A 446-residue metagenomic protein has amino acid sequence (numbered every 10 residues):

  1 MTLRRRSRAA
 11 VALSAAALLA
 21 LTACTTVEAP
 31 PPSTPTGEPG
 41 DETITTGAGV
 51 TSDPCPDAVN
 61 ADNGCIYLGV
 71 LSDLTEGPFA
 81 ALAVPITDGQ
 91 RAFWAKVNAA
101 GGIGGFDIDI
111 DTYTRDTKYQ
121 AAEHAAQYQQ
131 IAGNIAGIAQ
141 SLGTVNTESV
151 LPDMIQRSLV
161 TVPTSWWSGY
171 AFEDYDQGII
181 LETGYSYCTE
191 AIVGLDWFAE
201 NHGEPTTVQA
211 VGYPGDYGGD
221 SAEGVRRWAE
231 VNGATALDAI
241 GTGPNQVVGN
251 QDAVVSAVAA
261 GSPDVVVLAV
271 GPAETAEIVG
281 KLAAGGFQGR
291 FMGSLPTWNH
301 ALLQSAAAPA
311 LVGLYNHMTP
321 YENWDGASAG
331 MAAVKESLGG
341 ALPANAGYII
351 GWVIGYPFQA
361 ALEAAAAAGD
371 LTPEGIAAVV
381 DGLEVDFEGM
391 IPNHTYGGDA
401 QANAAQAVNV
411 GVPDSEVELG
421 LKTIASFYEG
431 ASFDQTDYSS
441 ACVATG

Functional and structural regions predicted by a protein language model:
C24-T34: Bacterial lipoprotein signal-peptidase II cleavage site
P35-P54, A58-V59, I66, F387-G446: Solvent-exposed, acidic/polar segments of extracytosolic/periplasmic ligand-binding ectodomains
G47-R91, Y113-A121, G143, Y213-G219 (+1 more regions): Extracytoplasmic "Venus flytrap"
A81-D88, A100-D174, T183, T242-Q251 (+1 more regions): Beta-alpha junction/loop-to-helix N-cap segments that form part of ligand/metal-binding clefts
I135-I240, R290-N316: Extracytoplasmic ligand/sensor domains, especially the bilobed periplasmic-binding protein
E182-V208, V248-Q251, T275, P320-G330 (+2 more regions): Hydrophobic alpha-helical segments within soluble ligand-binding/sensing domains
L282-I354, S439-A441: Extracellular/periplasmic periplasmic-binding protein-like sensory domains
G340-Y348, Q359-K422: Segments of small-molecule ligand-sensing domains
